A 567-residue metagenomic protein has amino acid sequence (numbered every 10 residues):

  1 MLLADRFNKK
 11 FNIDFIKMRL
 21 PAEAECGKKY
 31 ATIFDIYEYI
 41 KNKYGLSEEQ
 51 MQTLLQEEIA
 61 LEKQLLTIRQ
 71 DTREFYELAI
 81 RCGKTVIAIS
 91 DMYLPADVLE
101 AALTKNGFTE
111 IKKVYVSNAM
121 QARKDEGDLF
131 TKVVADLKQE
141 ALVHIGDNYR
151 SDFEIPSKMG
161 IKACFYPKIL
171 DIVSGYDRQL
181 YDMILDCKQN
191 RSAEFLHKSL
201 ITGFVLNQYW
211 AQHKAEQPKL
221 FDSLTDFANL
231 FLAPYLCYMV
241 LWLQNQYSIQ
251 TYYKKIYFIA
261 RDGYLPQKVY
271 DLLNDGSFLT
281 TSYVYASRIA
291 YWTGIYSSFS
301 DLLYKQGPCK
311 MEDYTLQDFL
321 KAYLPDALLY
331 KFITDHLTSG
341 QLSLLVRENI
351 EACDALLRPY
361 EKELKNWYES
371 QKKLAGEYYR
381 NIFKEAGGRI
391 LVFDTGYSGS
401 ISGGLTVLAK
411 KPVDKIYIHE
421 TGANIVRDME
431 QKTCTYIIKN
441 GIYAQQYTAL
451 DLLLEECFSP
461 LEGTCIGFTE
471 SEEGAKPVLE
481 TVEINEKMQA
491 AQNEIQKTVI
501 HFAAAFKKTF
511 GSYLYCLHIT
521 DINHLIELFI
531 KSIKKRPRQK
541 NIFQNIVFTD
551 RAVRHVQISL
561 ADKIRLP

Functional and structural regions predicted by a protein language model:
L2-G27, L170-N190, L303-Y323: Conserved phosphoryl-transfer catalytic core
Y30-F34, E38-A88: Short, acidic loop-to-helix structural element flanking the phosphoryl-transfer center in phosphate-processing enzymes
I87, D91, Y253-A260, R389-F393: Short glycine-rich phosphate-binding loop at a beta-alpha junction
I87-I89, Y93-A141: Substrate-recognition "cap/lid" segment bordering the active-site pocket of phosphatases
V116-N118, L170, F278-G294: Conserved beta-strand -> loop -> alpha-helix junction used to position metal-binding or nucleic-acid-contacting
N148-A163, S402: Acidic, divalent-metal-coordinating active-site segment for phosphoryl/phosphodiester hydrolysis, typified by short
D171-P234, Y238: Flexible inter-domain linker/hinge segments
A228-Y235, M239, T293-K305, Q317-K321 (+1 more regions): Long, contiguous domain-sized segments
